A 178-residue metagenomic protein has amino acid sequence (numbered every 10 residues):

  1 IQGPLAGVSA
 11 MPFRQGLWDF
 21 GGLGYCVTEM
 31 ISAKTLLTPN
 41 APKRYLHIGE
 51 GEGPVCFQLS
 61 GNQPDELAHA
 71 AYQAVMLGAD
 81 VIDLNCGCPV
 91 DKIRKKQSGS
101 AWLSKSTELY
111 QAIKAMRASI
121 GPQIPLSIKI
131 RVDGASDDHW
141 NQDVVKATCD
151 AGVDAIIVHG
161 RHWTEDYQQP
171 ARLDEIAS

Functional and structural regions predicted by a protein language model:
I1-S178: Flavin-dependent oxidoreductase catalytic cores
